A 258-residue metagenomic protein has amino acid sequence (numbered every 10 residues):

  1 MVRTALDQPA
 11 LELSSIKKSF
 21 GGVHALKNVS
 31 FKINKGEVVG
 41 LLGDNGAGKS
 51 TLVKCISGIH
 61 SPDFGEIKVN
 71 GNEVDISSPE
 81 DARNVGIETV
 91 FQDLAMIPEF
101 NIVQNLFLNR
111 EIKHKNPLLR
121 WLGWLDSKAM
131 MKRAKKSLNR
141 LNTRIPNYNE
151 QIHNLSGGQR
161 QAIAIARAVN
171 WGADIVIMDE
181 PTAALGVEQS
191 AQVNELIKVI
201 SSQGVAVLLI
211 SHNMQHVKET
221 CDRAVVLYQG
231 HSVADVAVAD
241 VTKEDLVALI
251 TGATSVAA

Functional and structural regions predicted by a protein language model:
V2-A258: Glycine-rich phosphate-binding loops of nucleotide-dependent enzymes
